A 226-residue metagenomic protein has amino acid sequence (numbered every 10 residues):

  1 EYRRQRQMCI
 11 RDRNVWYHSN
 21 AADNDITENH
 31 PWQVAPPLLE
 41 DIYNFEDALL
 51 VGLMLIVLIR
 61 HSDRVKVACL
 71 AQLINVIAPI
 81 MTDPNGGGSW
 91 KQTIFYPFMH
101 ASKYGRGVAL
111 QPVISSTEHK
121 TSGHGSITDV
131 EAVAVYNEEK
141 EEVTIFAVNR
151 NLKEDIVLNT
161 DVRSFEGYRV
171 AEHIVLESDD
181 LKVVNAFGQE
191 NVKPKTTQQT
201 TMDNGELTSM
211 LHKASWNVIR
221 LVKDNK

Functional and structural regions predicted by a protein language model:
E1, E138, M202, L211-H212: Surface-exposed coil/turn segments at beta-strand junctions on protein surfaces, enriched
E1-R6, I10: Single conserved hydrophobic/aromatic residue that forms the stacking wall/gate of nucleotide- or nucleobase-binding
R11-A132, E138-E141: Aromatic/acidic polysaccharide-binding cleft in carbohydrate-active enzymes
D12, C69-Q72, M81-P84, V113-I114 (+4 more regions): Active-site proximal loops enriched in glycine and acidic residues that flank catalytic Cys/His/Asp and coordinate
I127-G167, H173, A214-R220: Carbohydrate-binding surface patches
F165-L207, L211: Acidic, Ser/Thr/Pro-rich beta/coil linker or hinge segments at domain junctions
N204-K226: Beta-strand-rich recognition/accessory modules
